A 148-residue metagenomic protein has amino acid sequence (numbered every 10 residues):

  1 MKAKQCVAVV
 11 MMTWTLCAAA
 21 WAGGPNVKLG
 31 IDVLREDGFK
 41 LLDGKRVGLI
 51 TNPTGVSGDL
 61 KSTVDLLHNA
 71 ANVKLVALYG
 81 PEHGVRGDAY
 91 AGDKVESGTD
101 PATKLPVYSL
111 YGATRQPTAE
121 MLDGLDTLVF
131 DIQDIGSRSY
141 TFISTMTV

Functional and structural regions predicted by a protein language model:
M1-Q5: Positively charged n-region of N-terminal signal peptides that target proteins for export
A8-A18: Bacterial N-terminal signal peptides
G23-V73: N-terminal phosphate-binding or glycine-rich loops at protein starts, especially the Walker A/P-loop of NTPases
V47, V76, D126: Conserved acidic residues
K74-H83: Short internal beta-strands
A91-L125, S137: Glycine-rich oxoanion-binding loops at beta->alpha junctions
D134-T145: Glycine/threonine-rich flexible loop motifs
